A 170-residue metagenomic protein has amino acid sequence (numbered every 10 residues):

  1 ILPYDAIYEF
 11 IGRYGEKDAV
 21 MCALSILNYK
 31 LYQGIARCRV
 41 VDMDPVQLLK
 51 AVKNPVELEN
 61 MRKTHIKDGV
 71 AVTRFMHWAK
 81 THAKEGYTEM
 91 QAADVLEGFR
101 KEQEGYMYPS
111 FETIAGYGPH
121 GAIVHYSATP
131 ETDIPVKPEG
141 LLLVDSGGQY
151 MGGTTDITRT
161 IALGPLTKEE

Functional and structural regions predicted by a protein language model:
I1-E170: Active-site neighborhoods and metal-handling regions in enzymes and metal-associated proteins
